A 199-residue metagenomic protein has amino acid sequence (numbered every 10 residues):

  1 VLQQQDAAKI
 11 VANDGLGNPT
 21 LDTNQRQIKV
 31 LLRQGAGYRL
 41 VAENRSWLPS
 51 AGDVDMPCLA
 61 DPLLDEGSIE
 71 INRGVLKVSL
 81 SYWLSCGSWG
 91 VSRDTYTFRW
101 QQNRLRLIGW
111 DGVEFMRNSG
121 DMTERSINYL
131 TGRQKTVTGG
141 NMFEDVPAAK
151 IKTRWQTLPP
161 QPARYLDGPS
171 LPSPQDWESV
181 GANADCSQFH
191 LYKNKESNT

Functional and structural regions predicted by a protein language model:
V1-Q5, L76-V78: Hydrophobic beta-strand segments that make up the repeating blades of beta-propeller and related beta-repeat
L2, V30-L32, L171: Generic low-polarity alpha-helical segments
Q5-K9, L84-C86: Short glycine/acidic-enriched loop and turn motifs that connect beta-strands
K9-E43, F98-W100: Beta-propeller blade repeat segments, especially FG-GAP/WD-type strand-to-loop junctions in 6- to 7-bladed propeller
L16-N18, D55, W83-C86: Intrinsically disordered, low-complexity segments enriched in polar/charged residues with Gly/Pro, especially when
A36-L59: Blade-edge motifs of beta-propeller repeat domains
A60-T199: Acidic, small-residue rich beta-repeat scaffolds with periodic aromatic anchors
